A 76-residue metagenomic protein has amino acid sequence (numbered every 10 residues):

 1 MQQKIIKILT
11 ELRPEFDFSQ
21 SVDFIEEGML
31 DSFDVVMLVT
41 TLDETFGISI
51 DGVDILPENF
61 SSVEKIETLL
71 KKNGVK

Functional and structural regions predicted by a protein language model:
M1-D17, T68-K76: Thiotemplate assembly-line natural product biosynthesis machinery
T10-M29, G47-L56: Phosphopantetheine carrier-protein modules
S32: Catalytic nucleophile serine of serine hydrolases, specifically the conserved "nucleophile elbow" pentapeptide
V36: Conserved catalytic core of two-component sensor histidine kinases
V39: Aromatic/hydrophobic pocket-lining residues that form π-stacking "cages" and hydrophobic walls in ligand
G52-V75: C-terminal structural segments of small proteins and small subunits
